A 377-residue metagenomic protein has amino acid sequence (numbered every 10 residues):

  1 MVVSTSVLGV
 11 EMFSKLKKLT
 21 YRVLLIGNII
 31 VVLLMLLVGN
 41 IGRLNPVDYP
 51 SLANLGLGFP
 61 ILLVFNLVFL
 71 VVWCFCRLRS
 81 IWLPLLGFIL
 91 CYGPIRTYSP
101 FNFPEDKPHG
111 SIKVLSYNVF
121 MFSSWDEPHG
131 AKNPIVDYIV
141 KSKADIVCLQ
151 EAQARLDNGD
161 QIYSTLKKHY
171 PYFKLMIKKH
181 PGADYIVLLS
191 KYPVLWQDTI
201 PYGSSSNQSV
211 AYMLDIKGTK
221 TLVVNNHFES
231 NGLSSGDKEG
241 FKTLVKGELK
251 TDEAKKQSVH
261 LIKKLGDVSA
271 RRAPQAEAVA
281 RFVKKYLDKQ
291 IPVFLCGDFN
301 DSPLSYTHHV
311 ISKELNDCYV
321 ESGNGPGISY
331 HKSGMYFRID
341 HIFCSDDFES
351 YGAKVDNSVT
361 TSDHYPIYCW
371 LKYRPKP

Functional and structural regions predicted by a protein language model:
V2-T165, K178-D184, A276-A280, R374-P377: N-terminal, active-site-proximal structural segment of metallo-dependent hydrolase catalytic domains
V3, K113-V119, I135-G159, M176 (+6 more regions): Active-site beta-strand/loop signature of hydrolases that rely on acidic residues for catalysis
T20-F75, W82-L86, D198-I200, A270-F294 (+1 more regions): Metal-dependent phosphoester-hydrolase catalytic domains
V38, F88-H109, E127, I146-T243 (+2 more regions): Structured beta-strand-rich core segments of catalytic domains in phosphoester-bond hydrolases
D106-K107, I139, T165, D215 (+4 more regions): Structural motif
S116-K132, A154, G232-V268: Acidic/histidine-rich helix-loop elements that form or flank divalent-metal/phosphate-binding sites at the catalytic
F120-F122, A154, Y192-V194, F228-N231 (+4 more regions): Short, solvent-exposed loop/turn segments at secondary-structure junctions
V140-A144, K167, P171, V194 (+3 more regions): Sec-exported extracytoplasmic/periplasmic mature domains
